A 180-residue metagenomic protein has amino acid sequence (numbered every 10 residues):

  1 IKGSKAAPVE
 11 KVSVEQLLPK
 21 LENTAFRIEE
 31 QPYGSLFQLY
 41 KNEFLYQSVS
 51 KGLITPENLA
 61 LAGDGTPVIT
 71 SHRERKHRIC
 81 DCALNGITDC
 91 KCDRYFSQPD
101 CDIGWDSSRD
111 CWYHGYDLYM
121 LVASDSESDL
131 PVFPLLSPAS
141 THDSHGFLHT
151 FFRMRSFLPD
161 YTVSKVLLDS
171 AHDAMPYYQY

Functional and structural regions predicted by a protein language model:
K2-S170, M175-Y178: Polybasic low-complexity intrinsically disordered regions
